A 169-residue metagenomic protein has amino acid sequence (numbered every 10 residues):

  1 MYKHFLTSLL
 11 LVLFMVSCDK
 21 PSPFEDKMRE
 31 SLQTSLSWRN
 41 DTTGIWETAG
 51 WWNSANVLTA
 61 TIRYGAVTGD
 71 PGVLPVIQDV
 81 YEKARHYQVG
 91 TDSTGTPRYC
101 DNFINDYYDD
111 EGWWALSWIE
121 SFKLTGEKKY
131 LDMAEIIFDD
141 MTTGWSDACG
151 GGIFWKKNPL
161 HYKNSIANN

Functional and structural regions predicted by a protein language model:
M1-P23: Bacterial Sec-dependent N-terminal signal peptides
Y2-H4, H86, H161: Histidine (H) residue identity feature
H4, T68-P75, I119, N168: Short, Lys/Arg-enriched charge-dense amphipathic segments
L6, I45, N102, N158-P159: Generic detector of short alpha-helix boundary/capping microenvironments and adjacent low-complexity segments
L6-L13, L32, L36, L58 (+6 more regions): Generic detector of leucine side chains in alpha-helical contexts
C18-D101, K128-G151: Low-complexity, Ser/Thr/Pro/Gly-enriched N-terminal "stalk/linker" regions
L36-N40, I119-K123, D140-N169: The feature captures the catalytic groove of carbohydrate-active enzymes
A49-A66, D106-K123, Y162-N169: Well-ordered alpha-helical segments within folded domains of soluble proteins
